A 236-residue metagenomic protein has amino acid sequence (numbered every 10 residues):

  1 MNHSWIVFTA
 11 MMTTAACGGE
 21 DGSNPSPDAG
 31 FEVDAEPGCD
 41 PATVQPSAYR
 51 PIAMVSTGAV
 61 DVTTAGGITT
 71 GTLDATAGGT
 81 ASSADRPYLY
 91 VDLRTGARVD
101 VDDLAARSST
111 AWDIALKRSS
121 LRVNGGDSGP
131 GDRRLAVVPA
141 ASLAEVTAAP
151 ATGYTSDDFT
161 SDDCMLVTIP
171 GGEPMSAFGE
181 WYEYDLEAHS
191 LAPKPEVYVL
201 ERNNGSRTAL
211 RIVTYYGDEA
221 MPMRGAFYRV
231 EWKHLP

Functional and structural regions predicted by a protein language model:
M1-I6: Bacterial N-terminal signal peptides that target proteins for export
V7-M11: Hydrophobic helical h-region of N-terminal Sec-dependent signal peptides in bacterial secretory/periplasmic proteins
T14-A16: C-terminal motif of bacterial Sec signal peptides marking the signal peptidase cleavage site
G18-D21: Bacterial signal peptide processing site
S23-P25: Low-complexity, compositionally biased segments in intrinsically disordered regions
G30-P236: Surface-exposed, beta-sheet-biased, low-hydrophobicity segments with strongly acidic/polar composition
